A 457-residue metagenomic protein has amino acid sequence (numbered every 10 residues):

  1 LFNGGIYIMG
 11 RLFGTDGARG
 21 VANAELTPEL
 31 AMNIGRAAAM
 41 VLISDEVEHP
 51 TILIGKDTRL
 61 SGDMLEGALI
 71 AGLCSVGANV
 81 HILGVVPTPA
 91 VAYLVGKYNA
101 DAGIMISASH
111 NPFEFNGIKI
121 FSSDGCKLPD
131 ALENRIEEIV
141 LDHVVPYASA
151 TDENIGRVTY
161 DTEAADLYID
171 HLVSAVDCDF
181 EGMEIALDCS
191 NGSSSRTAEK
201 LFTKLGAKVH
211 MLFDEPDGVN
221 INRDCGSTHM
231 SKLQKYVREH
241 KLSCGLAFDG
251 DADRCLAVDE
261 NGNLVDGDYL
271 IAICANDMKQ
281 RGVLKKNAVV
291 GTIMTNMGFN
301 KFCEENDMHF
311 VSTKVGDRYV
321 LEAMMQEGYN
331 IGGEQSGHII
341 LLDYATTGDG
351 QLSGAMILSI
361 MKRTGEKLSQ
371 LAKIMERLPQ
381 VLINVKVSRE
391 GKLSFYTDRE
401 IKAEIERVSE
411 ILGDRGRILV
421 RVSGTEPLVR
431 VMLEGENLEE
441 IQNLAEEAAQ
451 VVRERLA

Functional and structural regions predicted by a protein language model:
F2-A71, S75-V76, I155-I185, L393 (+1 more regions): An N-terminal, well-structured beta->alpha segment
F13-G14, I54, V80-V85, M105-I106 (+8 more regions): General beta-strand structural signal in soluble alpha/beta enzymes
V21, N116-H240: Gly/Ser/Thr-enriched, mixed-charge loops and adjacent short helices that form phosphate/oxyanion-binding elements
M40, S44, E48-F115, K200-V258: N-terminal small/polar loop signature for handling phosphorylated ligands or for N-terminal nucleophile
V47-D57, H81, E184-L187, N287-I293 (+1 more regions): Short glycine-rich phosphate-binding loop at a beta-alpha junction
N134-I169, S174, E260-G333, I340-L341: Proline/glycine-rich low-complexity loops and linkers
C244, R281-A457: Phosphate-binding and adjacent anionic-ligand microenvironments
